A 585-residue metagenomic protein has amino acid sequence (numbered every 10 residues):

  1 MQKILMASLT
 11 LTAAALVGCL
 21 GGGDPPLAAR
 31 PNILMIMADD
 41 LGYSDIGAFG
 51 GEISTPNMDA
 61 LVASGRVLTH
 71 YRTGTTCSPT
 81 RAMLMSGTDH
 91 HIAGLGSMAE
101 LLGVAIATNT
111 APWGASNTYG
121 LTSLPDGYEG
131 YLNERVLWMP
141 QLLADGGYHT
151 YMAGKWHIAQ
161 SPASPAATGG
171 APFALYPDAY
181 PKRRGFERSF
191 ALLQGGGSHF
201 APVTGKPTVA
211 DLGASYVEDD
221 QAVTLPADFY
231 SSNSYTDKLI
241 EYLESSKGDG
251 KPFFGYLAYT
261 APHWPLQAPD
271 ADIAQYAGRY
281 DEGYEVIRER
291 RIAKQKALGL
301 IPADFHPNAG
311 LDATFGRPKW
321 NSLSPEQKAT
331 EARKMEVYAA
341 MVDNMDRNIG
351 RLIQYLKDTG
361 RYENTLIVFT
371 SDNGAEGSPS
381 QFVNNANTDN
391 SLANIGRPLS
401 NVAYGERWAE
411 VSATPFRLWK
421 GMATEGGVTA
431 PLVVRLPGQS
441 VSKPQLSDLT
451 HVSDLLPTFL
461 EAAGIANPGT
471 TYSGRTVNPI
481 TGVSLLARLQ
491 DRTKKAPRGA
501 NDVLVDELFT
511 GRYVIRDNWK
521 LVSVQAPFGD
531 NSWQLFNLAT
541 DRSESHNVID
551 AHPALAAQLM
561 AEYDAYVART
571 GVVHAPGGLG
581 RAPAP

Functional and structural regions predicted by a protein language model:
D24-P31, A38, G42-Y43, P307-G316 (+6 more regions): Long, internal low-complexity/basic segments
P26-R66, T75, W156, S164 (+4 more regions): Active-site-proximal N-terminal segment of extracellular/periplasmic enzymes that hydrolyze or transfer
G51-M83, G87-I92, H149-Y151, Y180-L193 (+4 more regions): Short, structured active-site-proximal loop/turn typified by the sulfatase FGly-forming signature C/S-X-P-X-R
G51-T55, L68-T76, D126-L137, T224-S234 (+7 more regions): A short beta-strand-to-alpha-helix junction
E100-Y148, W156-A277, E282, A313-A339: Formylglycine-dependent
S164-P165, A179-S198, P398-E425, Q439-L538 (+2 more regions): C-terminal cap/loop subdomain of S1 sulfatases and analogous C-terminal strand-loop tails that border
A166-R184, Q267-A268, Q354-R435: Histidine-centered active-site microenvironments of extracellular/periplasmic hydrolases and transferases
T236-E244, G278-P302, Q327-T365, A375-G377 (+1 more regions): A long, amphipathic alpha-helix that forms part of the scaffold/cap immediately adjacent to metal-dependent active
